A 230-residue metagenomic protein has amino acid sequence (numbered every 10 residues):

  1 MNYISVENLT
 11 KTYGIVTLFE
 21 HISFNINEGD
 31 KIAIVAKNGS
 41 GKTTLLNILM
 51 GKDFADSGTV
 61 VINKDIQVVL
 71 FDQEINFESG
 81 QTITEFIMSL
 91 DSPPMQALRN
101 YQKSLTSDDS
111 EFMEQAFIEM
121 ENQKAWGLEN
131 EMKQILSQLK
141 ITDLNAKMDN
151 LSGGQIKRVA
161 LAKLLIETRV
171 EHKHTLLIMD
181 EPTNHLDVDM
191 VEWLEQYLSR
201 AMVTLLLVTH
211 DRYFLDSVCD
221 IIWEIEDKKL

Functional and structural regions predicted by a protein language model:
M1-L230: ABC ATP-binding cassette signature C-motif
